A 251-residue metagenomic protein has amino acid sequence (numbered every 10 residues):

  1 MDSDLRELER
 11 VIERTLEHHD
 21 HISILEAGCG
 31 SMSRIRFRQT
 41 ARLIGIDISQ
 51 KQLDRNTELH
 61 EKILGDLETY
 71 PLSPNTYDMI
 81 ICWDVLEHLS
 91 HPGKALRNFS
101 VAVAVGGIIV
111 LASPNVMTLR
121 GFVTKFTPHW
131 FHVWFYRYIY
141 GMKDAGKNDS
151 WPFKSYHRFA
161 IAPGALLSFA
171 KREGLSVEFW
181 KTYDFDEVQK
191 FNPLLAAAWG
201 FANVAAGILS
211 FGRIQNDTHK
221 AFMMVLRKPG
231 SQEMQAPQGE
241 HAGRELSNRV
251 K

Functional and structural regions predicted by a protein language model:
M1-N75, M79-W83, L96, A160 (+5 more regions): Conserved N-terminal segment of class I S-adenosyl-L-methionine
D4, V101-A104: Short, cationic motifs built from Arg/Lys/His that form the positively charged side of catalytic pockets
H19, L59, V105-G106, E173: Structured helix-beta-strand junction loops
P74-D78, H91, V105: Active-site acidic short loop of glycosyltransferases
D84-H88: A short His-aromatic
S90-V101, I108-P229, G243: S-adenosyl-L-methionine-dependent methyltransferase catalytic module, highlighting the catalytic core
